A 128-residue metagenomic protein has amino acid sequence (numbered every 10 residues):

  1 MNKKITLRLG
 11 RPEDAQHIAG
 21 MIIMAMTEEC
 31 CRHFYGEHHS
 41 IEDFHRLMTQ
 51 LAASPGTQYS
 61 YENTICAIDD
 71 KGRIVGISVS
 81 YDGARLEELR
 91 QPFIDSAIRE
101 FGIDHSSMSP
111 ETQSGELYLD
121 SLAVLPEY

Functional and structural regions predicted by a protein language model:
M1-I5: Basic/polar N-terminal segments that are highly enriched at the extreme N-terminus, encompassing both cleavable
T6-G20, E28-H33: A short beta-loop-alpha structural element at the N-terminal edge of CoA-dependent acyl/N-acetyltransferase catalytic
P12, D70-R73: Short strand-connecting beta-turns/loops that link adjacent beta-strands
M26-A52, A97-F101: Conserved GNAT-fold acetyl-CoA-binding loop/helix
L51-C66, A84-E88: A short helix-loop-beta-strand connector motif used in the catalytic cores of GNAT acetyltransferases and, in some
C66, R73-Y81, Y118, A123: Conserved beta-strand in the GNAT
D82-S121: Conserved acyl-donor/pantetheine-binding loop and adjacent beta-alpha core of acyl/acetyltransferases and related
L125-E127: Active-site acidic-Proline motif in GNAT/NAT acetyltransferases
